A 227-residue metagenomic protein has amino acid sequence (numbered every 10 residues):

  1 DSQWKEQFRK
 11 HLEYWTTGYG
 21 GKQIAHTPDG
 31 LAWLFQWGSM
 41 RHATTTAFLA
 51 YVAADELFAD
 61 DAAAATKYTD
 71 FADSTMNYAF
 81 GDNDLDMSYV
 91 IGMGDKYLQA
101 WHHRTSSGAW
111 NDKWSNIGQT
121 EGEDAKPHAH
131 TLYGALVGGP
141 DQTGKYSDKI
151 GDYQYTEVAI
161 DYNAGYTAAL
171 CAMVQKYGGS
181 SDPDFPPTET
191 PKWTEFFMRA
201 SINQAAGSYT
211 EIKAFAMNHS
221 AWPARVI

Functional and structural regions predicted by a protein language model:
D1-G21, W33-T188: Aromatic (Trp/Tyr) and acidic
I24-H26: Helix-rich interaction surfaces within compact, conserved domain-sized segments that mediate assembly or partner
P28-A32: Short linear capping/connector segments at secondary-structure termini
D182-A205: Glycan-recognition and catalytic regions of carbohydrate-active enzymes
A206-R225: Short beta-strand elements of extracellular/lumenal beta-sandwich folds
